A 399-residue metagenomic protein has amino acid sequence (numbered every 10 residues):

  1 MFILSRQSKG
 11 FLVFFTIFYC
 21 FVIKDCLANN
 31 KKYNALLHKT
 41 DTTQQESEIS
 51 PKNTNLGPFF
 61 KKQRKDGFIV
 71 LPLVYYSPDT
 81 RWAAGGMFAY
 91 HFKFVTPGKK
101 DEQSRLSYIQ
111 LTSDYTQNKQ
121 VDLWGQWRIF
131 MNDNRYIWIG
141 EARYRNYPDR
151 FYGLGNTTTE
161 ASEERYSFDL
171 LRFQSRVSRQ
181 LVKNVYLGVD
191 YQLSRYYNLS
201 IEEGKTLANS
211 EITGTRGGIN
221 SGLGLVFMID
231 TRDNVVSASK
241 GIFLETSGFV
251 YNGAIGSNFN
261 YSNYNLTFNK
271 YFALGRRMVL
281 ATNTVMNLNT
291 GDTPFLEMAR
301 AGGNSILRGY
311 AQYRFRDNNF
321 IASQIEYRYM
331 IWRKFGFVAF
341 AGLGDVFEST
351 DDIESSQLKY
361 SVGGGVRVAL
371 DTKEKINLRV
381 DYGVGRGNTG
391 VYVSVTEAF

Functional and structural regions predicted by a protein language model:
M1-L56: Cleavable N-terminal export/targeting peptides
L56-D66, F94-L106, N132-I137, N184 (+5 more regions): Short loop/turn motifs that connect adjacent beta-strands in outer-membrane beta-barrel proteins
F60-V70, Y75-T215, I219, R314-D317 (+3 more regions): Gram-negative/organellar outer-membrane beta-barrel architecture
V70-P72, I109-S113, W138-A142, L187-V189 (+8 more regions): Membrane-embedded beta-strand positions of outer-membrane beta-barrel proteins
H91-V95, T112-N118, R145-D149, Y196-N198 (+6 more regions): Sequence/structural signature of outer-membrane beta-barrel proteins
E202, A208-S221, R277-V279, N283 (+6 more regions): Outer-membrane beta-barrel transmembrane domain signature
G224-L225, G363-K373, N388-F399: Outer-membrane beta-barrel "beta-signal"
L225-M228, R232-W332: C-terminal outer-membrane beta-barrel translocator/porin domains of Gram-negative envelope proteins and their
